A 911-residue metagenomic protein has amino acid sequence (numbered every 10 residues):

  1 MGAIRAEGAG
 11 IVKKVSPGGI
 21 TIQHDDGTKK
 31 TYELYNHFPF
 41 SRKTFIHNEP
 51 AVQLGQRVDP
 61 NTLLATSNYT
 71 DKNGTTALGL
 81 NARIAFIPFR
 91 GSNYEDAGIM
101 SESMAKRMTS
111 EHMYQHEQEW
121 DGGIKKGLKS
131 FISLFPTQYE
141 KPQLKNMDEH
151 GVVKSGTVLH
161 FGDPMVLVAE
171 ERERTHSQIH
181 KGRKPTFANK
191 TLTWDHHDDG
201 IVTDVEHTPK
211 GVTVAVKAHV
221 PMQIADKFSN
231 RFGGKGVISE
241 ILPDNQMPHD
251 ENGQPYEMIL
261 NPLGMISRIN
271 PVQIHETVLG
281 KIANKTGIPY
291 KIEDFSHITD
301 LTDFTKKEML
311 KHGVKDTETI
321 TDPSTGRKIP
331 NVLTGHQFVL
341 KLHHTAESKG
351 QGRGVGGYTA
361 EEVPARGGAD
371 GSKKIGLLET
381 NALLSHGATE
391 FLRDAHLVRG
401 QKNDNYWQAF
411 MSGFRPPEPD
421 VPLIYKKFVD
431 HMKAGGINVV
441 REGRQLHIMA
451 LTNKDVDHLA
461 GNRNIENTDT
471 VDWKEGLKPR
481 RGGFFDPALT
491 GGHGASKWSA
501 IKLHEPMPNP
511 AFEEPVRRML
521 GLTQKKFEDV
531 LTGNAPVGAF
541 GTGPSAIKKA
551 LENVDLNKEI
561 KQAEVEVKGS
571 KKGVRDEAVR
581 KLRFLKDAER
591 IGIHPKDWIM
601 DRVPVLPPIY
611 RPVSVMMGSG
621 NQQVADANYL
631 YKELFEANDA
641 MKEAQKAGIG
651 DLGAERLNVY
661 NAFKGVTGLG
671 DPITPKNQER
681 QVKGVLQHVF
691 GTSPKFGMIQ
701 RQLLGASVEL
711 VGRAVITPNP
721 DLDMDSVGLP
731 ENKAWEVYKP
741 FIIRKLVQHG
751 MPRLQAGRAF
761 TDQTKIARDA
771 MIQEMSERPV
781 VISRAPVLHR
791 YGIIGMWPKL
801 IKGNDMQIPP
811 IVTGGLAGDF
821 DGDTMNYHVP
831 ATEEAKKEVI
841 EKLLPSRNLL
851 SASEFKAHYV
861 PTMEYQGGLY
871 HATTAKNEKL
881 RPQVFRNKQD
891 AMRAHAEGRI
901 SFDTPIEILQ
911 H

Functional and structural regions predicted by a protein language model:
M1-Q53, D59-M222, D226, N331-Q351 (+1 more regions): Long, charge-dense accessory insertions within large macromolecular proteins
K14-P17, D204-K210, S324, R441-Q445 (+1 more regions): Short, ordered beta-strand-loop transition motifs
K30-E33, T175-D199, D244-E251, T389-E390 (+1 more regions): Nucleotide-binding motor/catalytic cores of P-loop/tubulin-like NTPases across gene-expression machines
T44-N48, S67-K72, K145-V152, P185-A188 (+5 more regions): Active-site-adjacent structural elements in folded domains
A51-V52, L159, V166, K181 (+13 more regions): Conserved core architecture of multi-subunit DNA-directed RNA polymerases
A65-E102, T191, G200, T208-V212 (+3 more regions): Internal insertion modules embedded within essential enzymes
S101-E111, D294-S296, G357-V363, E731-W735: Short linear, low-complexity motifs centered on an aromatic residue
